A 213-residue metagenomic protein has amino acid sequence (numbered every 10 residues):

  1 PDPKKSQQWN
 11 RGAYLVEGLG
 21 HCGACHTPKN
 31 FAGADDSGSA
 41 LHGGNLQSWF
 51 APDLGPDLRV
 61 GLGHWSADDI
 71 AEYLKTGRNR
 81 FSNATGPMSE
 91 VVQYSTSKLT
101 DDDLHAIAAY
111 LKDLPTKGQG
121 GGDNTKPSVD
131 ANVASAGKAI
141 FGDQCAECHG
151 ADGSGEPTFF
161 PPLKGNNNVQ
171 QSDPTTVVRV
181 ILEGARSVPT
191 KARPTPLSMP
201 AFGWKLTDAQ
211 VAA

Functional and structural regions predicted by a protein language model:
P1-S6, Q47-P52, D68-S135: Post-cleavage N-terminal segment of exported redox proteins
K4-N30, D35-G43, V129-T158, G165-E183: Sequence/structural segment immediately N-terminal to covalent heme-attachment motifs in c-type and related
Q8, G18-H21, S66, T100-D103 (+2 more regions): An acidic site on a long C-lobe helix of protein kinase domains
E17-H21, T27, K75-N79, S97 (+5 more regions): Sec-exported extracytoplasmic/periplasmic mature domains
T27-F81: Active-site substrate-binding loop specific to GH73 endo-beta-N-acetylglucosaminidase modules in bacterial autolysins
W49-L62, T76-D102, T158-L163, R186-A213: Axial heme c-ligation environment in periplasmic c-type cytochrome domains
A67-A71, K75, H105-A108, P174 (+4 more regions): An amphipathic alpha-helix signature
G121-A134, G155-P157, S187-A192, P196: Flexible internal linker/loop segments at domain or repeat junctions
